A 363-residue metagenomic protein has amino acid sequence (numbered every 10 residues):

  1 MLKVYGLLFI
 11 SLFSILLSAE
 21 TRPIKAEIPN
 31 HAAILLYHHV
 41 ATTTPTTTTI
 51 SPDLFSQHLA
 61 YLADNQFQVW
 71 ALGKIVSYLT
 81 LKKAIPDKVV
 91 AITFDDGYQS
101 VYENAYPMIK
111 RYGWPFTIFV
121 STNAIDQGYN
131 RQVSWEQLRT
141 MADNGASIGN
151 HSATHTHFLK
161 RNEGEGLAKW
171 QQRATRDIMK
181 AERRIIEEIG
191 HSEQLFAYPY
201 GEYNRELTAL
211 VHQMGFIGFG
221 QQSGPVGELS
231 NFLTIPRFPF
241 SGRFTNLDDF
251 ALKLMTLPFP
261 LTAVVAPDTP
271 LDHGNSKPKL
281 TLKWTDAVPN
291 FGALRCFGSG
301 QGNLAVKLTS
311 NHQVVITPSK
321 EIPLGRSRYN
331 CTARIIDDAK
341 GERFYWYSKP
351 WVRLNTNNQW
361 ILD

Functional and structural regions predicted by a protein language model:
M1-K88, K110-F116, S121-V133, R139 (+3 more regions): Terminal accessory/targeting
N30-P45, N65-Q68, I85-V90, Y98-E206 (+1 more regions): Metal-dependent polysaccharide deacetylase catalytic core of the NodB/CE4 family, i.e., the active-site-bearing domain
I92, L207-F216, L280-D286: Short, charged low-complexity intrinsically disordered segments located at boundaries of structured domains
S100, F119, Q213, G218-G220 (+1 more regions): Short, highly charged low-complexity linear segments
K180, I185-E188, H212-S223: Catalytic-core region of carbohydrate-active enzymes that cleave or remodel glycosidic bonds
V226: Short, surface-exposed glycine/acidic/tryptophan-bearing loops
